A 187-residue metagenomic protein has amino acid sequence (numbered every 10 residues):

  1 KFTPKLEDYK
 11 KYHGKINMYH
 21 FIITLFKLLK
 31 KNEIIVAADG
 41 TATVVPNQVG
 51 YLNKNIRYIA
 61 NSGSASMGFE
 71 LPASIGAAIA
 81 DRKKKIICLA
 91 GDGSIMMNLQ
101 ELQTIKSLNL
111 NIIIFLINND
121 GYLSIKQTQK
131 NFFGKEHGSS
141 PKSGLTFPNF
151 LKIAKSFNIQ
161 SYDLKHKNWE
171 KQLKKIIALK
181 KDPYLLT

Functional and structural regions predicted by a protein language model:
K1, L6-Y9, K130-K175: Conserved thiamine diphosphate
F2-P72, A77: Active-site diphosphate/adenylate-binding microenvironment
G14-H20, S94-M97, K167: Active-site glycine- and acidic-residue-rich loops that bind and position anionic ligands or nucleotide-like cofactors
I23-F26, Q103, K174: Alpha-helical segments flanking ligand/cofactor-binding loops in enzyme cores
L25, I35-A37, G76, D92 (+4 more regions): Buried hydrophobic positions in well-ordered alpha/beta secondary-structure cores of metabolic enzymes
T43-L123: Thiamine diphosphate
L52-N55, K130-G134, K180: Short, hinge-like loop/turn segments at secondary-structure boundaries
K181-T187: Active-site regions of oxyanion-processing enzymes, predominantly non-cytosolic
